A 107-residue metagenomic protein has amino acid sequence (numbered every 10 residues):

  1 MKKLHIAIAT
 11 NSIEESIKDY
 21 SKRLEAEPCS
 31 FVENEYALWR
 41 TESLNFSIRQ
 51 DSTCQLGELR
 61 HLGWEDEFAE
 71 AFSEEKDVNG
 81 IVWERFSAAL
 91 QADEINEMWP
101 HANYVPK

Functional and structural regions predicted by a protein language model:
M1-E14, R60-L62, I95-K107: N-terminal beta-strand motif that seeds the catalytic metal site of vicinal oxygen chelate
M1-K2, A7-F46: Core segments of cupin and vicinal oxygen chelate
T10, S52, D66-F68: Short loop or secondary-structure boundary microenvironments that flank and position key functional residues
L38, C54-L56: Short glycine/serine/proline-enriched coil/turn segments at secondary-structure junctions
L44-I48, L56, I81, A92-D93: Short, charged/polar, Gly/Pro-enriched secondary-structure boundary elements
D51-S52, A88: Residue-level structural signal for beta-strand termini and adjacent loop
E67-K107: Vicinal oxygen chelate
